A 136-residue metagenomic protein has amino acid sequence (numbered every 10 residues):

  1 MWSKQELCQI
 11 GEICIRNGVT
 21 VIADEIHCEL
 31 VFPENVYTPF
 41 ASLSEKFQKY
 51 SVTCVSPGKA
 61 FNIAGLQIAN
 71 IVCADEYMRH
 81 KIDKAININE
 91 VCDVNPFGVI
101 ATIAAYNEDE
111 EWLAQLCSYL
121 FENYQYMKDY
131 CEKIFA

Functional and structural regions predicted by a protein language model:
M1-T20, H27-I63: Active-site pre-lysine segment of PLP-dependent enzymes
E25-I26, I68: Generic detector of well-ordered alpha-helical packing
F32, Y124-Q125: Short, hydrophobic/amphipathic alpha-helical packing segments that form internal helix faces or helix-helix interfaces
E45, K49-F121, K128-Y130: Conserved core segment of the aminotransferase class I/II
Y126-A136: Short, intrinsically disordered, charge-balanced linker/junction segments flanking boundaries in proteins
